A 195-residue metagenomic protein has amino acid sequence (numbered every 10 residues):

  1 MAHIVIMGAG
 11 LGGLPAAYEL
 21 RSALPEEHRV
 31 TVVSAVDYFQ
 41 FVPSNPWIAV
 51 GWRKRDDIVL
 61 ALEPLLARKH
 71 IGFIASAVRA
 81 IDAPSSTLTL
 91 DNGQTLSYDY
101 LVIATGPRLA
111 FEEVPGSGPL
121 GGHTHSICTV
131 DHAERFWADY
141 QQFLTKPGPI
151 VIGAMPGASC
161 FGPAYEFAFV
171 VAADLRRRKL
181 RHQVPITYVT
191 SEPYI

Functional and structural regions predicted by a protein language model:
A2-G72, P156-I195: Beta1-alpha1 glycine-rich phosphate/pyrophosphate-binding loop at the start of Rossmann-like nucleotide-binding domains
H70-E166, V170-K179: FAD-binding core/adjacent interface of flavoenzyme oxidoreductases
